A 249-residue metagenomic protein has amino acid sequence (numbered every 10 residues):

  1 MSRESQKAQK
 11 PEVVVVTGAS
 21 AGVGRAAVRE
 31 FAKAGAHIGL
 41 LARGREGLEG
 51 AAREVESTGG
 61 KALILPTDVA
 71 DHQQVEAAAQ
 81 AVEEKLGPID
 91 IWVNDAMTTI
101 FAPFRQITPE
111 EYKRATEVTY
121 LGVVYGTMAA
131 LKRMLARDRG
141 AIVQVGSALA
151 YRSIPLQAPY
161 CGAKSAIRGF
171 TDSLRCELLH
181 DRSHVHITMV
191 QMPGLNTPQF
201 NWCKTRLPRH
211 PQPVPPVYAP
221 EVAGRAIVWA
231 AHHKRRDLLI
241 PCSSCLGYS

Functional and structural regions predicted by a protein language model:
S20-A21: Conserved glycine-rich cofactor-binding loop
A36-A51: Conserved glycine-rich Rossmann-like NAD(P)H-binding loop of the short-chain dehydrogenase/reductase
T67-A77, P109: The beta1-alpha1 cofactor-binding region of Rossmann-like NAD(H)/NADP(H)-dependent oxidoreductases
P103-F104, E111-K113: Substrate-binding pocket helix/loop in short-chain dehydrogenase/reductase
T127, A163: Active-site helix of classical SDR
S147: Residue(s) in the substrate-gating loop at a strand-loop-helix junction that position the organic substrate next
L179-S249: SDR active-site lid
